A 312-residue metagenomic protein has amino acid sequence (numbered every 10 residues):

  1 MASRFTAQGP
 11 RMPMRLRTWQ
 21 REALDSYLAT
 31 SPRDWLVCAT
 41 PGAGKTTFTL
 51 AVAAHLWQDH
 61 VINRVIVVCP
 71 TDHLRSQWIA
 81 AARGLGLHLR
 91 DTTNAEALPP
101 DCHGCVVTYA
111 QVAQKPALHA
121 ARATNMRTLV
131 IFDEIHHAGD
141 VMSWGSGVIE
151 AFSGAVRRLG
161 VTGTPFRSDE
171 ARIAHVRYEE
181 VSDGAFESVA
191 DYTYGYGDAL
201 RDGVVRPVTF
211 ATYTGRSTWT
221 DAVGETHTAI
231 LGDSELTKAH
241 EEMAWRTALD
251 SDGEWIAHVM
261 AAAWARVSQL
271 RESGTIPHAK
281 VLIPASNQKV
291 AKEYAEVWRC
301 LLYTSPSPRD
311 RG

Functional and structural regions predicted by a protein language model:
R4-W35: Conserved pre-motif I regulatory segment
P32-A51: Walker A/P-loop
T40-P41, A155-D169: Conserved helicase ATPase motor motifs in RecA-like P-loop NTPase domains
R64-A81, Q288: Conserved Walker A/P-loop ATP-binding site and its immediately adjacent core in helicase/helicase-like ATPase domains
G86-Q114: Inter-Walker segment of RecA-like/P-loop motor cores
A123-S153, R157: SF2 helicase catalytic motif II
A171-A279: Interdomain helical connector at the RecA1-RecA2 junction of SF1/SF2 helicase-like NTPases
Y303-G312: Single conserved hydrophobic/aromatic residue that forms the stacking wall/gate of nucleotide- or nucleobase-binding
